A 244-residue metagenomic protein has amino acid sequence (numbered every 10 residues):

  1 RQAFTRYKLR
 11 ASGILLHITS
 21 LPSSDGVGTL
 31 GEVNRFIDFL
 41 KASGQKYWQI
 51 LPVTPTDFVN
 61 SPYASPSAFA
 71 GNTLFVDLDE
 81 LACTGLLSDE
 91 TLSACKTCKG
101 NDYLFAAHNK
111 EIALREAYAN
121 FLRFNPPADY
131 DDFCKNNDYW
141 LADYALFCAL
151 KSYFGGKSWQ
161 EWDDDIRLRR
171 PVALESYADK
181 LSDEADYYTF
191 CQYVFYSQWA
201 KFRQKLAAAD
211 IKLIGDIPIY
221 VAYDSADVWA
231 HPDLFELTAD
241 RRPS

Functional and structural regions predicted by a protein language model:
R6-P232, L237: Acidic/aromatic-lined carbohydrate-recognition and catalytic surfaces of CAZymes acting on diverse glycans
E236-S244: Catalytic cores of eukaryotic secretory-pathway lumenal/extracellular enzymes that build and remodel glycoconjugates
